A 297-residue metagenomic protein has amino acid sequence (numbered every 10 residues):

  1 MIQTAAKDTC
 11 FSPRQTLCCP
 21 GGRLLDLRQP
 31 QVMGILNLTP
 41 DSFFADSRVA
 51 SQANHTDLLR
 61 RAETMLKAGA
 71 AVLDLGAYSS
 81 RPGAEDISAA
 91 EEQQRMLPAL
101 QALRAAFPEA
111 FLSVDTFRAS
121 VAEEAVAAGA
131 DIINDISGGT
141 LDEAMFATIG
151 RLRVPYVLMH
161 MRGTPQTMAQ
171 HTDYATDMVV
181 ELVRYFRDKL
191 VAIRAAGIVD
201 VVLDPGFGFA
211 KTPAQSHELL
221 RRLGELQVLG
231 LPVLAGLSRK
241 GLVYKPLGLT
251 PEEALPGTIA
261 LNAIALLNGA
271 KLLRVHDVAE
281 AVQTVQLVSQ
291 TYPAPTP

Functional and structural regions predicted by a protein language model:
I2-P13, C18-G21, L27, S42-R61 (+6 more regions): Active-site-adjacent loop and "lid" segments of alpha/beta metabolic enzymes
L25-L38, L66-G76: N-terminal glycine-rich anion-binding loops that anchor highly charged ligand groups
M33, A70, F111, D131 (+1 more regions): Hydrophobic "anchor" residues on beta-strands that sit immediately upstream of conserved functional sites
I35, D135-I136, P205: Short, well-ordered coil/turn residues at beta-beta hairpins and beta-strand->alpha-helix junctions within
T39, L73-A77, M159-H160, V202-F207: Short beta-strands and strand-loop turn motifs
M65, L73, I133, V201 (+1 more regions): Hydrophobic residues within beta-strands of alpha/beta enzymes
